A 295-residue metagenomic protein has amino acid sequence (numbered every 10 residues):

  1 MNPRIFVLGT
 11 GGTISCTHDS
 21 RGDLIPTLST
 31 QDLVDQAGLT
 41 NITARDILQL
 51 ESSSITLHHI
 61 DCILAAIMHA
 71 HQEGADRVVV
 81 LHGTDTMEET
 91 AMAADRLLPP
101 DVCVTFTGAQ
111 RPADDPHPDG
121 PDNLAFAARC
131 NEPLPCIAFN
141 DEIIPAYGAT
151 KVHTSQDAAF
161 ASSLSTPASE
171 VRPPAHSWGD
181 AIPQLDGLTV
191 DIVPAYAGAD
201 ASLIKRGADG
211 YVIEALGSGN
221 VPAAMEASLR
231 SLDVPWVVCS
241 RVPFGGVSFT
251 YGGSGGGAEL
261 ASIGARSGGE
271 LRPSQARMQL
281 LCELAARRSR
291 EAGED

Functional and structural regions predicted by a protein language model:
M1-D295: Active-site histidine-anchored catalytic micro-motif
